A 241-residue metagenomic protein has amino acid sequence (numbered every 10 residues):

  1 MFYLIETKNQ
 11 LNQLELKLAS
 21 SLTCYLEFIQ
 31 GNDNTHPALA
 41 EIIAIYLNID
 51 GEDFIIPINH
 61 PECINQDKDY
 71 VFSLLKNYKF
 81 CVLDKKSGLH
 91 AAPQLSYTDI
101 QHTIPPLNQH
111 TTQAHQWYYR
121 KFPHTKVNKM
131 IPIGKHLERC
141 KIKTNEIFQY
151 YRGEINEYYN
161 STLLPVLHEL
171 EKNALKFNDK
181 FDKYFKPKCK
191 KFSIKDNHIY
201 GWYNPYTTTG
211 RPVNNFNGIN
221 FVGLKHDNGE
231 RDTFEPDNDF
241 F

Functional and structural regions predicted by a protein language model:
F2-I5, A19-S20, F28-G51, I58-Q66 (+1 more regions): Acidic, glycine-rich two-metal-ion catalytic cores of nucleic acid-processing enzymes
F2-Y150: Conserved DEDDh/DEDDy metal-dependent 3′-5′ exonuclease domain
A44, F122, V127, L164-F177 (+1 more regions): Short, intrinsically disordered, charge-balanced linker/junction segments flanking boundaries in proteins
Q113-Y118, P132, E146-I147, E154-I155 (+3 more regions): A general marker of short, structured functional hotspots
K129, H136, E154-T162, F241: Secondary-structure capping and boundary motifs in well-ordered enzyme cores
K143-E146, Y150, K172-K176, K190-I194: Intrinsically disordered or highly flexible coil/loop and linker segments, enriched in small and charged/polar residues
Y151, I155-K183: Extended, well-ordered alpha-helical scaffold/bundle regions in very large, multi-domain proteins
